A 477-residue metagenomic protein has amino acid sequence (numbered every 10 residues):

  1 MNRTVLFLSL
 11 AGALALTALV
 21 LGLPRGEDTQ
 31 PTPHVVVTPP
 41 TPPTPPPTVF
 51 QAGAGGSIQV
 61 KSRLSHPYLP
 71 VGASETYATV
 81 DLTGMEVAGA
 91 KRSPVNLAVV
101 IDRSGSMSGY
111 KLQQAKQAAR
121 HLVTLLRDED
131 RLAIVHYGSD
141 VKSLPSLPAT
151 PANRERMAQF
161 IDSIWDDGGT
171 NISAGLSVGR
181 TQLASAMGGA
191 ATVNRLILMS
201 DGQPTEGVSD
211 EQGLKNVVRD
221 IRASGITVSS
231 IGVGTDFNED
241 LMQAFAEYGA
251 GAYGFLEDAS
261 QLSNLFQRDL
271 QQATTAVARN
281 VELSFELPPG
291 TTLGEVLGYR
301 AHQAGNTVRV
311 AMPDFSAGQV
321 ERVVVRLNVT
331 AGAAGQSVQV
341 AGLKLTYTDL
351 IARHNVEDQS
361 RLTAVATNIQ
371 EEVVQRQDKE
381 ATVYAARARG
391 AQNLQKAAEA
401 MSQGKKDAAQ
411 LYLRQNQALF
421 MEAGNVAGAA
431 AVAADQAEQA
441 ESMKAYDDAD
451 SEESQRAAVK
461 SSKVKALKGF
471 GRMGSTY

Functional and structural regions predicted by a protein language model:
N2, L6, R25-T29, T41-F50 (+6 more regions): Exposed acidic/Ser/Thr-rich ligand/metal-binding surfaces
S9-V20: Hydrophobic membrane-insertion alpha-helices, especially the h-region of bacterial N-terminal signal peptides
A18-T29, A304, V329-Y477: Long, acidic serine/threonine- and proline-rich intrinsically disordered regions
V49-Q51, E282-G305: A surface/secretory-pathway sequence property marking extracellular, secreted, or lumenal proteins enriched
S143-S146, P288-V296, L350-H354: Short aromatic-acidic-glycine turn motif
V296-V320: Extracellular adhesion/glycan-binding regions together with long Ser/Thr- and acidic-residue-rich low-complexity tracts
S316-G335: Low-complexity, intrinsically disordered segments enriched in Ser/Thr together with acidic residues
